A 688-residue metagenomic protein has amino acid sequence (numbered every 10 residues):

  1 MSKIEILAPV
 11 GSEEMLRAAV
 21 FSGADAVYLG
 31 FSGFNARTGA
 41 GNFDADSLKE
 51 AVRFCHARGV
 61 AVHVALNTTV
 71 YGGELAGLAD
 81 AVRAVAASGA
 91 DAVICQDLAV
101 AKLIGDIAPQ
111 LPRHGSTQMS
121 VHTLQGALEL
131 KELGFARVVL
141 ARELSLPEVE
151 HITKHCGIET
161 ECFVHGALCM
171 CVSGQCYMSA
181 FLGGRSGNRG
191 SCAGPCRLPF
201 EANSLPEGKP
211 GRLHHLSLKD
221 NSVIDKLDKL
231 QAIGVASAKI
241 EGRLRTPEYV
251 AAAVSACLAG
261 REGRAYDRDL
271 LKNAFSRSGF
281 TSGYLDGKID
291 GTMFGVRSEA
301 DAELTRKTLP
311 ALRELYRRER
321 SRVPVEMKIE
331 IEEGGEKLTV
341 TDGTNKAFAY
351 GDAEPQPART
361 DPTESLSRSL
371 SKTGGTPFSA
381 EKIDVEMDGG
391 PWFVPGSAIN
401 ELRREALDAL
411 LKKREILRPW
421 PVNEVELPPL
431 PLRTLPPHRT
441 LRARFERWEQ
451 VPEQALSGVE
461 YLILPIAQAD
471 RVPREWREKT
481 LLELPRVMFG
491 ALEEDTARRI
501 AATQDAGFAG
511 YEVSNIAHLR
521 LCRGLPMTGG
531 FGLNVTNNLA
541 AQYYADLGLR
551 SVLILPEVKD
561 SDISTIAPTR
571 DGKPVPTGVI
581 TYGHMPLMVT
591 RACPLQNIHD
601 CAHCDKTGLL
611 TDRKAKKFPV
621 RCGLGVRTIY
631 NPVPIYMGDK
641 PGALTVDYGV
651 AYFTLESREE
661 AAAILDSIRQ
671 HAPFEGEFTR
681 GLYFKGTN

Functional and structural regions predicted by a protein language model:
S2-V121, L140, P147-S237, L244-Y543 (+1 more regions): Active-site pocket-lining/capping segments in soluble small-molecule metabolic enzymes
E132-F135, G157: Extended, well-folded interaction surfaces typified by the phenylalanyl-tRNA synthetase beta subunit core
